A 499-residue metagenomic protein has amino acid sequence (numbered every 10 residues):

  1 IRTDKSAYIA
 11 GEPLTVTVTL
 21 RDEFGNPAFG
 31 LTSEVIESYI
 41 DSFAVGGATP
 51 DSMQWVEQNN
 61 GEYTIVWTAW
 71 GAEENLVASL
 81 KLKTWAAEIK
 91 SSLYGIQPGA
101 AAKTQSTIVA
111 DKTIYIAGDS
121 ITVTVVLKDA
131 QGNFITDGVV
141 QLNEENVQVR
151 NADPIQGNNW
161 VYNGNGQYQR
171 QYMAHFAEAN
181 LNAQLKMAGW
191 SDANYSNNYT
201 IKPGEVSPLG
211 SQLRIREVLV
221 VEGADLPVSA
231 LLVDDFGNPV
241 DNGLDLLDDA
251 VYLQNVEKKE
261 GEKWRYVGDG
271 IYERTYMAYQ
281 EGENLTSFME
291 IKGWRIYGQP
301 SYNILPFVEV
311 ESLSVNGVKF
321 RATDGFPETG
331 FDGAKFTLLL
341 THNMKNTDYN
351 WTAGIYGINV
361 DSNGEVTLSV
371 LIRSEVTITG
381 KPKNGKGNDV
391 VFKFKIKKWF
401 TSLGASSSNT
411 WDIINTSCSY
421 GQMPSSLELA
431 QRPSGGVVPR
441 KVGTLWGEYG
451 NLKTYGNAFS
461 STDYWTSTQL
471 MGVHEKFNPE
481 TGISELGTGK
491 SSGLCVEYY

Functional and structural regions predicted by a protein language model:
I1-F29, S42, A72-F134, K186-P239 (+2 more regions): Short S/T/G/P-enriched beta-strand
P13-T15, L20-W55, D119-I121, L127-N158 (+3 more regions): Short flexible loop/turn segments that cap and initiate beta-strands
E57-I65, Y162-R170, Y266-R274, D361-E365: Aromatic sugar-binding surface patches on proteins that engage polysaccharides or sugar-phosphate polymers
I65-G71, R170-F176, R274-Q280, V366-V370: Short, hydrophobic beta-strand segments
N75-L82, N180-M187, N284-K292, R373-N384: A short beta-strand micro-motif common to beta-rich folds, especially ectodomain repeats
S312-L313, G317-A334, L339-N346, T352-M423 (+1 more regions): Extracellular adhesion/carbohydrate-recognition regions
T377-K381, G385, V391-K398, W465 (+1 more regions): Short, structured beta-strand segments at or near domain termini in extracellular proteins/domains
E428-E480, E497-Y498: An exposed tryptophan-centered "aromatic clamp" motif
